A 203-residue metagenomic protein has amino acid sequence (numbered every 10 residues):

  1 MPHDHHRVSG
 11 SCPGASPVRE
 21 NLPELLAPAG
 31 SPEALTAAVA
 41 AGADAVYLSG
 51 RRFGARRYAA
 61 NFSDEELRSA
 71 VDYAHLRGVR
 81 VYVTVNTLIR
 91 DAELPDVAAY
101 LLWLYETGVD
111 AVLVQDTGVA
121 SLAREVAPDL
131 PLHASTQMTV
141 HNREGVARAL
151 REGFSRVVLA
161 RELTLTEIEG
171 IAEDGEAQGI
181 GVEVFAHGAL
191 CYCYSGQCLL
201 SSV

Functional and structural regions predicted by a protein language model:
H5-R7, C12-V140, E167-V203: Active-site pocket-lining/capping segments in soluble small-molecule metabolic enzymes
P131, G153, V157-L159: Acidic, glycine-enriched active-site microenvironments
N142-E144: Conserved nucleotide-cofactor-binding alpha/beta core module
A147: Active-site neighborhood of glycoside hydrolase catalytic domains
R151-F154, L163, D174, I180: Extended, well-folded interaction surfaces typified by the phenylalanyl-tRNA synthetase beta subunit core
L159-E162, E167: Catalytic domains of cell-wall/extracellular-matrix polysaccharide-remodeling enzymes, centered on de-N-acetylation
